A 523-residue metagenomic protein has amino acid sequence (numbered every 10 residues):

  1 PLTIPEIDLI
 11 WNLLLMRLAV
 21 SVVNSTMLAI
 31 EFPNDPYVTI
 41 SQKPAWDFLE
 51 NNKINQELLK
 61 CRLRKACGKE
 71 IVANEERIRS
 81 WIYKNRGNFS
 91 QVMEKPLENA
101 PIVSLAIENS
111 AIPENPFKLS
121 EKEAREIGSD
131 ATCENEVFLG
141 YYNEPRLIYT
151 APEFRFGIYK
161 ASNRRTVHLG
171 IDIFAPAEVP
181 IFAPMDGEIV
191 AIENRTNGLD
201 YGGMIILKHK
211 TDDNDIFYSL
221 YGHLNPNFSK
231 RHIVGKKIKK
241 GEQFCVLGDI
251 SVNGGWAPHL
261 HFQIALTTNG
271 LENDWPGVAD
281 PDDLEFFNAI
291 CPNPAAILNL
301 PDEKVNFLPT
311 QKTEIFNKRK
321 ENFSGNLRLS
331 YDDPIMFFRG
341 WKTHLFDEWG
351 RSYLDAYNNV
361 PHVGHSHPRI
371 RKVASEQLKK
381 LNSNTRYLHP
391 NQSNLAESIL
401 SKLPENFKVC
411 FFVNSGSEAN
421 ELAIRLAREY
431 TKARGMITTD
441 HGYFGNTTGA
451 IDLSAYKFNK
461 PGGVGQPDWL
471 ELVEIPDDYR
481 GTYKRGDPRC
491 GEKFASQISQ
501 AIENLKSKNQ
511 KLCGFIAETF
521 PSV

Functional and structural regions predicted by a protein language model:
P1-R17: A conserved long alpha-helix in the C-terminal portion of kinase-like catalytic domains
S21-E75: ATP/Mg2+ or Mg2+-diphosphate-binding catalytic cores that bind nucleotide phosphates or diphosphates via glycine-rich
G87-S110, K230, K236-E242, V246-V252 (+1 more regions): Acidic, glycine-rich catalytic/binding loops that coordinate metals and/or anionic ligands
E134, A161-G198: Short, glycine/small-residue-enriched coil/turn segments at secondary-structure junctions
A183-F228: Zn2+-dependent peptidoglycan hydrolase active-site motif and core
L308-G340, F494: Active-site-adjacent loop/helix segments that line or gate small-molecule/cofactor pockets in enzymes
S352-T431: Glycine-rich loop-to-alpha-helix module at the N-terminal edge of alpha/beta enzyme cores
E397-G514: PLP-dependent aspartate aminotransferase-fold enzymes
